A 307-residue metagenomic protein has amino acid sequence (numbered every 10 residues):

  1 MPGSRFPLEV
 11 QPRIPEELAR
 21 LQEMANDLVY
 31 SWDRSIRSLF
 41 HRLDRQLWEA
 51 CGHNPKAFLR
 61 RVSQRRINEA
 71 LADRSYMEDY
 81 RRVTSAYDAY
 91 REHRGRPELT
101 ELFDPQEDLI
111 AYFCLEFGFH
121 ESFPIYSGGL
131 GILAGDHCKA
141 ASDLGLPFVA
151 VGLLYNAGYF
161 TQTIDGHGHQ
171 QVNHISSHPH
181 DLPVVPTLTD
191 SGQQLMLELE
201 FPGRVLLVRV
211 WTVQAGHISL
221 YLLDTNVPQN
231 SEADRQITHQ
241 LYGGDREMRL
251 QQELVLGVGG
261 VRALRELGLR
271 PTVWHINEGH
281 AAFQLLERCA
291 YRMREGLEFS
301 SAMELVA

Functional and structural regions predicted by a protein language model:
M1-A307: Catalytic cores of carbohydrate-active enzymes across secretory and cytosolic contexts
